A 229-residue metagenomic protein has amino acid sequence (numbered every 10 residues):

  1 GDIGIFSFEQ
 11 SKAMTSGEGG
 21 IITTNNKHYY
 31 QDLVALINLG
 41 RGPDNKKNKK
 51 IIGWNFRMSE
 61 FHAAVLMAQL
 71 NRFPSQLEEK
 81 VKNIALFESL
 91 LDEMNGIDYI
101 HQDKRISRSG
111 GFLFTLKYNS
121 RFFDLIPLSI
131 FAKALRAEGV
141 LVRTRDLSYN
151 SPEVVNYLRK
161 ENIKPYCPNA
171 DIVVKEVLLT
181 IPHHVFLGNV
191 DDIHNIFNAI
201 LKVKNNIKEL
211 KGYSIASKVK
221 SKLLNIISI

Functional and structural regions predicted by a protein language model:
G1-L113: Active-site region of PLP-dependent enzymes
Y30-Q31, Y99-I100, L125-I126, V140-R145: Acidic/polar loop patches that form or flank catalytic/metal-binding clefts of enzymes that bind anionic ligands
L33, I126-E138, I196-I200: Short amphipathic alpha-helices in soluble, non-transmembrane regions that often serve as interface/regulatory elements
R41-K46, L86-L91, I130-L179, K208-K222: Conserved PLP cofactor-binding pocket of PLP-dependent enzymes
D103-R105, F112-F123, R143-S148, P152-N162 (+1 more regions): Conserved PLP-binding active-site segment of the aspartate aminotransferase-like
S107, F112, R121, L128-I130 (+1 more regions): Extended hydrophobic/aromatic segments used for targeting, binding, or gating
V190-I207: Ser/Thr/Pro-rich, low-complexity mucin-like regions that serve as glycosylated stalks/linkers or repetitive adhesive
N198, K220-L224, I229: Terminal low-complexity tails and localization/encapsulation signals of metabolic enzymes
